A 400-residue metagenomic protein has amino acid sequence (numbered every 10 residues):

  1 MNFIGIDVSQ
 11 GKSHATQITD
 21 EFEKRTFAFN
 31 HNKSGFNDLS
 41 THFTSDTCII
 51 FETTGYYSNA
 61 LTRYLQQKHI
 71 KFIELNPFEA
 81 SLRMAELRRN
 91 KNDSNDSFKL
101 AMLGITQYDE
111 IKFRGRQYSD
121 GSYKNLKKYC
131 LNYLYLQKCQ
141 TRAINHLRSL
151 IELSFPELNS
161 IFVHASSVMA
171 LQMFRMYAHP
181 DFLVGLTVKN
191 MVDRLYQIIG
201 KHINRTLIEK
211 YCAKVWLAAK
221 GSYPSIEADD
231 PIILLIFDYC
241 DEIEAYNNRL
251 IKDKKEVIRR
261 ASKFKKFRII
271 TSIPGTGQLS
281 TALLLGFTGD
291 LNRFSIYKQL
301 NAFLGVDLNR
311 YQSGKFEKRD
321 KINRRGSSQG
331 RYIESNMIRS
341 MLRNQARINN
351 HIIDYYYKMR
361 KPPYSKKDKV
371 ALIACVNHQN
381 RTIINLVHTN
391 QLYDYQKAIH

Functional and structural regions predicted by a protein language model:
M1-I18, L100: Gly/Thr-rich phosphate-binding beta-strand-loop-beta motif of the actin/hexokinase/Hsp70
E21-C48: Nucleic-acid-processing active sites and adjacent nucleic-acid-binding tracks, predominantly divalent metal-dependent
T47-Y57: Short glycine-rich phosphate-binding loop at a beta-alpha junction
I73-G115, F174-H179, F316-R325: Short alpha-helix plus adjacent loop in nuclease-associated cores
L103, Q107-R142, H146: Extended, highly charged alpha-helical segments
L134-F267: Glycine-rich, often acidic, oxyanion-interacting loops/wings at catalytic, nucleic-acid, or phospho-protein interfaces
I199, R268-S272, Q278-Y364, D368: Phosphate-backbone recognition surface of nucleic-acid-processing proteins
K315, Y355-H400: Low-complexity, acidic/Ser/Thr- and charged residue-rich accessory regions of DNA metabolism proteins
